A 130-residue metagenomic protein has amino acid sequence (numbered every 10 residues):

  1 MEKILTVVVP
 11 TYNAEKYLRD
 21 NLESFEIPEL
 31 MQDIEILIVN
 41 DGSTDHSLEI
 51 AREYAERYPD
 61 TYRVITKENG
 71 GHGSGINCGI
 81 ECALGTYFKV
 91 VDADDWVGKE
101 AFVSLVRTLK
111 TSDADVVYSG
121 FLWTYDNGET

Functional and structural regions predicted by a protein language model:
M1-T130: Nucleotide-sugar donor-binding/catalytic module of glycosyltransferases that assemble extracellular/cell-envelope
